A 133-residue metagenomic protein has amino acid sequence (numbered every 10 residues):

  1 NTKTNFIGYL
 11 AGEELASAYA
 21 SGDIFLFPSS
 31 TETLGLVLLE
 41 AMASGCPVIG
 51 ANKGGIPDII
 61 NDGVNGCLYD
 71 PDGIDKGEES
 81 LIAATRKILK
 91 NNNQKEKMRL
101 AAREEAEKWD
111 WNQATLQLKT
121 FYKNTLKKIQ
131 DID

Functional and structural regions predicted by a protein language model:
N1-L10: Nucleotide-activated donor-binding/catalytic signature segment of Leloir-type glycosyltransferases, i.e., the conserved
Y9-L10, S17-G22: Short alpha-helical donor nucleotide-sugar binding micro-motif in glycosyltransferases
S30: Aromatic "clamp/platform" in nucleotide-sugar-dependent glycosyltransferases that forms part of the donor/acceptor
G35-L38, I56: Short glycine/serine-rich donor-binding loops of glycosyltransferases
P47-G50, I60: Short hydrophobic beta-strand element within catalytic cores of glycosyltransferases and related nucleotide-activated
P57-R86: Change "using UDP/GDP/dTDP sugars" to "using nucleotide sugars
Q94-K108, T120, N124: A short, well-ordered alpha-helix in the C-terminal region of glycosyltransferases
W111-D133: C-terminal alpha-helical cap of glycosyltransferases
